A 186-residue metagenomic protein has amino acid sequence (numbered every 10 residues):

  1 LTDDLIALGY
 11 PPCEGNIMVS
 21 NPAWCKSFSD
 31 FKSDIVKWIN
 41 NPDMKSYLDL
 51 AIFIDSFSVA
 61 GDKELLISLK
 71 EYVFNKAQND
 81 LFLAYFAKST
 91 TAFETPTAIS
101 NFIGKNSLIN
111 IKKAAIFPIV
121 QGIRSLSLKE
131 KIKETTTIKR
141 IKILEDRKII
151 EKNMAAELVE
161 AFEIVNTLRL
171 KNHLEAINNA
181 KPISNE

Functional and structural regions predicted by a protein language model:
L1, D30-A51, T90-T91, A155-I164 (+1 more regions): Short, Lys/Arg-enriched charge-dense amphipathic segments
T2-Y72: Conserved catalytic core of two-metal-ion nucleotidyltransferases
P11, V59-E186: Conserved nucleotidyltransferase catalytic core and NTase-mimicking acidic/glycine-rich helix/loop elements in nucleic
